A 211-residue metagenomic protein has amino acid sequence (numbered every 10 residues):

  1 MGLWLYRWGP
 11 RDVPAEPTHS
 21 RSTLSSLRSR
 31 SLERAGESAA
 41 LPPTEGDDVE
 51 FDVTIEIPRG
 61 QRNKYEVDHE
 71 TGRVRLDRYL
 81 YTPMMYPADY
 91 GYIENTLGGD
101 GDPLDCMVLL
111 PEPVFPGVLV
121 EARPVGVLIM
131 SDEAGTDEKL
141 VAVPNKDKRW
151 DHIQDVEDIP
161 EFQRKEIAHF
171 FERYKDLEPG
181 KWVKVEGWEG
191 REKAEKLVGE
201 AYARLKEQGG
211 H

Functional and structural regions predicted by a protein language model:
A15-T18, T23, A35, A39-A40: Ala/Thr-enriched low-complexity intrinsically disordered regions
G36-H211: Hydrophobic N-terminal alpha-helices or hydrophobic patches in metabolic proteins across all domains of life
